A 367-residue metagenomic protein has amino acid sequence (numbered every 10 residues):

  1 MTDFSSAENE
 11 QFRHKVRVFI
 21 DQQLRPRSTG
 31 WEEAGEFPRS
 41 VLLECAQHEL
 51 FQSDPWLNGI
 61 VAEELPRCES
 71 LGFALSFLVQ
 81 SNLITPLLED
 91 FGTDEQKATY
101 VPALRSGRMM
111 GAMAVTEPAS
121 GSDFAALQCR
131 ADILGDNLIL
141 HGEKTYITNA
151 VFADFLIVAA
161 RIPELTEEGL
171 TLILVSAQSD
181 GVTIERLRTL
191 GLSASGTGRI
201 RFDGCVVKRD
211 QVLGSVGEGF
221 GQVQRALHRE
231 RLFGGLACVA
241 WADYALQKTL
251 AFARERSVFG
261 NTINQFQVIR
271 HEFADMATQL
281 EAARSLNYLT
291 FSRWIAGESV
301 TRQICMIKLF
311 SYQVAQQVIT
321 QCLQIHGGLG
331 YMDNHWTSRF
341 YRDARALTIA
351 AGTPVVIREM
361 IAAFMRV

Functional and structural regions predicted by a protein language model:
M1-E69, L78, F91-Q96, A103 (+4 more regions): Alpha-helical interface subdomain recognition
V61-P66, G92, V175-S179, G204-V206: Short Ser/Thr-interspersed hydrophobic loop/turn segments at strand-loop and sheet-helix junctions that line or gate
L78, L104, A119-S122, Y146-N149 (+2 more regions): Short Gly/Pro-enriched turn/cap motifs at secondary-structure boundaries
N82-F91: Helix-loop "lid/cap" segments that line or gate small-molecule binding pockets
G107-V115: A short, Trp-centered hydrophobic/proline-enriched beta-strand micro-motif
A126, Q178-K208: Flexible, small-/acidic-enriched active-site or ligand-binding loops
N137, H141-E185: A short core secondary-structure module
G198-R225: A short, charged helix-loop
